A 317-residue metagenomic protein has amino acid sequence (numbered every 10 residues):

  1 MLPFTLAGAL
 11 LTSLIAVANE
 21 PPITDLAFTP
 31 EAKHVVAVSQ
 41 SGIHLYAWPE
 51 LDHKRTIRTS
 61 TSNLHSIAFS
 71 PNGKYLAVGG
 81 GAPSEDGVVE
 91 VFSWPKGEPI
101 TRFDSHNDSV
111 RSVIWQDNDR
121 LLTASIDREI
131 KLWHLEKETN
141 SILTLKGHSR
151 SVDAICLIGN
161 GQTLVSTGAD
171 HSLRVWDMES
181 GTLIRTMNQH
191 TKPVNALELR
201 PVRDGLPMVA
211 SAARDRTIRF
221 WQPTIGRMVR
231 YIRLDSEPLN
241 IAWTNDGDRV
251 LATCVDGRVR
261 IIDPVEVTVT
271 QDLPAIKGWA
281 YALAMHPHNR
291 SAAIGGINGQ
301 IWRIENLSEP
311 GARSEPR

Functional and structural regions predicted by a protein language model:
A16-I23, R58-L64, F103-V110, L145-V152 (+3 more regions): WD40/WD-repeat beta-propeller blade N-cap
V17-S41: Beta-strand-rich domains and repeat architectures in extracellular enzymes and scaffolds, especially beta-propellers
P30-E31, P71-N72, Q116-N118, G159-N160 (+3 more regions): Residue-level detector of Asp-centered blade-edge/turn motifs that repeat once per structural unit in beta-propeller
V35, L76, L121-L122, L164 (+3 more regions): Hydrophobic beta-strand positions that form the internal "hydrophobic ladder" of WD40/Gbeta-like beta-propeller blades
S41-H44, A82-E90, D108-R111, D127-K131 (+8 more regions): Short coil/turn segments within WD40 beta-propeller repeats
W48-L51, W94-G97, L135-E138, M178-G181 (+3 more regions): Short loop/turn segments that connect beta-strands within beta-propeller blades
D52-R55, E98-T101, N140-L143, T182-R185 (+3 more regions): A structural motif specific to WD40 beta-propellers
